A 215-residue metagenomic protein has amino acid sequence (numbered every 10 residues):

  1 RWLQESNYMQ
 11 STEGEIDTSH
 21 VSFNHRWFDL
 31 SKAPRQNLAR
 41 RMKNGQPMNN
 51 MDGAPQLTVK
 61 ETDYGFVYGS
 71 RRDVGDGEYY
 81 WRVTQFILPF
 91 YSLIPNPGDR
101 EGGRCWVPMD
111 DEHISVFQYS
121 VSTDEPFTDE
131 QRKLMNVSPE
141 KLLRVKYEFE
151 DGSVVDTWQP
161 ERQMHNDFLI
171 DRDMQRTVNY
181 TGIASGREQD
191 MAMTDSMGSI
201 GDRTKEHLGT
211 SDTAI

Functional and structural regions predicted by a protein language model:
R1-I215: C-terminal catalytic domain of Rieske-type non-heme iron oxygenases
